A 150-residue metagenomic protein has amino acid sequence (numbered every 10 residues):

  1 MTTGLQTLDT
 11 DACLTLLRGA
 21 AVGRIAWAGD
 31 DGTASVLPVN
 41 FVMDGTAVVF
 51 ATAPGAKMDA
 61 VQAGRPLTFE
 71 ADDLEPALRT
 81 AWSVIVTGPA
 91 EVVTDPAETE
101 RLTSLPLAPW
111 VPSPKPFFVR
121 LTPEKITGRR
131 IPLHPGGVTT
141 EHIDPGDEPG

Functional and structural regions predicted by a protein language model:
M1-R18, T140-G150: Extreme N-terminal tail/first-helix region
R18-A20, T33-A34, S83, P112-P114: Short solvent-exposed loop/turn micro-motifs enriched in small/polar/acidic residues
A20-A53: Short beta-strand segments
D31, A56-D59, P135: Short, surface-exposed beta-strand-loop junctions and turns on beta-sheet-rich folds
A47-F50, V84, T127-G128: Short, well-ordered strand-loop elements centered on a beta-strand within folded domains, enriched for acidic residues
P54-F117, P123-K125: Short, structured beta-strand-loop surface elements
L107-G150: Short, active-site-adjacent segments that bind or coordinate small-molecule cofactors and metal centers
